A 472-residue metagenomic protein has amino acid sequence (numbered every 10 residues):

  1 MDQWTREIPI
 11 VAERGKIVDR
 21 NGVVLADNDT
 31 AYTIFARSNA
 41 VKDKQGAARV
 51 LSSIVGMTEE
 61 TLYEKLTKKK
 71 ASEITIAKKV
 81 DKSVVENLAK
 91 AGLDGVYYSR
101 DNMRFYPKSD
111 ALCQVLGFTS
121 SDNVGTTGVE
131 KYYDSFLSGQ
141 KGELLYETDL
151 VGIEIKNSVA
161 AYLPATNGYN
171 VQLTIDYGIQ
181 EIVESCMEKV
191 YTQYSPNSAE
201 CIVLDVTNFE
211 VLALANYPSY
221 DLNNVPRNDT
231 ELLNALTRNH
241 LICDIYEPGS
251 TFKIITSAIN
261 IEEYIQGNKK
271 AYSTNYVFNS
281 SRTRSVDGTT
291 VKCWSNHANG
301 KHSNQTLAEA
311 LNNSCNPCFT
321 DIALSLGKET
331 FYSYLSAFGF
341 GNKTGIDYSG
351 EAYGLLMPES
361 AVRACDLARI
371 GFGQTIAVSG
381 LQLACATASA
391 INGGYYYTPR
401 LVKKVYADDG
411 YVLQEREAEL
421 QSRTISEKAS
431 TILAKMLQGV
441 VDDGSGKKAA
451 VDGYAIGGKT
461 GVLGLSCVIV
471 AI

Functional and structural regions predicted by a protein language model:
Q3-I8, Y32-A40, A48-S52, K70-K78 (+9 more regions): Second-shell loop/turn segments in exported
W4, P9-E13, S195-S198: Short, small/polar residue-rich loop motifs at catalytic or cofactor-binding pockets
I10-V11, D27-I34, D122, A213-S219: Short beta->alpha transition motifs characteristic of CBS
A26, D149-A160, D205-S250, I255-I472: Beta-lactam-recognizing serine transpeptidase/beta-lactamase-like catalytic domain environment
Q45-R49, S53, E60, E64 (+19 more regions): Solvent-exposed, polar/charged alpha-helical surfaces in well-ordered, non-transmembrane soluble domains, broadly
G46-S53, T67-G168: Small/polar-residue-rich segments within soluble enzyme cores
K156-A199: Conserved, well-ordered alpha-helix/loop/beta-strand core segments that scaffold catalytic motifs
